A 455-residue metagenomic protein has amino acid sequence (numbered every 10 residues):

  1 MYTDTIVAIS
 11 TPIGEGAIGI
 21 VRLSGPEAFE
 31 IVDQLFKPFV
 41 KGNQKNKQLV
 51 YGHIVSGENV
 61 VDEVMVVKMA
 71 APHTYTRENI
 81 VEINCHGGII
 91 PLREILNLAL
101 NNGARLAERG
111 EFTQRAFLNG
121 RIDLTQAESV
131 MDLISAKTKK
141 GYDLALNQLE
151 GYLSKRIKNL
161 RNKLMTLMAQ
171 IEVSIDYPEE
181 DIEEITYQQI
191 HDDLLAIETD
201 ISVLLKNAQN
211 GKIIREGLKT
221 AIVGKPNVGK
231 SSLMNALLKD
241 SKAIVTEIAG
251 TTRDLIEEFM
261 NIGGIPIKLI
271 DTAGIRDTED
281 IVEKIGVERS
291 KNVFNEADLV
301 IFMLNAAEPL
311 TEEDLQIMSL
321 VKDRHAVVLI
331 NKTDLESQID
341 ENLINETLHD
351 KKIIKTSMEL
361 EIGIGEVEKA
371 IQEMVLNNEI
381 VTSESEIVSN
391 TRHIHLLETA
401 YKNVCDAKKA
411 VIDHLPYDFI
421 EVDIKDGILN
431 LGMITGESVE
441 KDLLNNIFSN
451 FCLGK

Functional and structural regions predicted by a protein language model:
M1-D143, N147, G151, V327: A glycine-rich (often HGG/GG-containing) alpha/beta subdomain
Y2-I9, I13, K37, G52 (+3 more regions): C-terminal-of-GTPase-core extension/linker across diverse P-loop GTPases
G14-E15, G57-V61, H73-E78, G110 (+6 more regions): Short flexible coil/turn linkers enriched for glycine and charged/polar residues that connect secondary-structure
Y51-D62, V66-A70, T251-T278, E296-L299: Switch I (G2) and immediately adjacent beta-strands of P-loop GTPase domains
G87, L237, T272, L304-A307: Glycine-rich, N-terminal phosphate-binding loop of Rossmann-like dinucleotide-binding domains
R105, P266-K268, K352: Conserved beta-strand segments of alpha/beta enzyme cores
L269, M303, L329: Generic enzyme active-site microenvironment
E283-A307: Inter-motif core of Ras-like GTPase G domains
